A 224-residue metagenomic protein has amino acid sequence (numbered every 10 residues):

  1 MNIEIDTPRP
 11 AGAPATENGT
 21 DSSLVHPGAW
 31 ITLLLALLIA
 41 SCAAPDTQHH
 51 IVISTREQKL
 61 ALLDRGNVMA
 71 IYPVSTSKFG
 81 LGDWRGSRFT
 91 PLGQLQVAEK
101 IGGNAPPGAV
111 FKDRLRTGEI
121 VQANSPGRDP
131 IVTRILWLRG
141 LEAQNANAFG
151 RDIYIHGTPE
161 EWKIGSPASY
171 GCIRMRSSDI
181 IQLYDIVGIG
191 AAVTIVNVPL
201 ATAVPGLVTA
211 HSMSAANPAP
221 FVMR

Functional and structural regions predicted by a protein language model:
M1-V25: N-terminal secretory signal peptides that target proteins for export/translocation
P27-L33: Sec-dependent signal peptide recognition, specifically the positively charged N-region followed immediately by
I39-S41: C-terminal motif of bacterial Sec signal peptides marking the signal peptidase cleavage site
A43-P45: Bacterial signal peptide processing site
Q48-P73: Post-signal peptide N-terminal segment of mature Sec-exported envelope proteins
H50, I71-P73, Q94, D152 (+1 more regions): Well-ordered beta-strand positions in beta-sheet-rich domains
M69, P73-A105: Electropositive
W84-F89, A105-R224: Exported/periplasmic cell-wall-interacting domains
